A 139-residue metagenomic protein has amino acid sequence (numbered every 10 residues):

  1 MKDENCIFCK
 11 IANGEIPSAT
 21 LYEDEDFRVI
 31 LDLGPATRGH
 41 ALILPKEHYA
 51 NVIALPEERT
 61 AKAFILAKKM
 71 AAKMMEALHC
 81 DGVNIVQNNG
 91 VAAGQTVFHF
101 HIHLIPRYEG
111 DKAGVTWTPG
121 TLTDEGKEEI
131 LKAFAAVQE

Functional and structural regions predicted by a protein language model:
M1-E139: HIT superfamily nucleotide-processing domains
